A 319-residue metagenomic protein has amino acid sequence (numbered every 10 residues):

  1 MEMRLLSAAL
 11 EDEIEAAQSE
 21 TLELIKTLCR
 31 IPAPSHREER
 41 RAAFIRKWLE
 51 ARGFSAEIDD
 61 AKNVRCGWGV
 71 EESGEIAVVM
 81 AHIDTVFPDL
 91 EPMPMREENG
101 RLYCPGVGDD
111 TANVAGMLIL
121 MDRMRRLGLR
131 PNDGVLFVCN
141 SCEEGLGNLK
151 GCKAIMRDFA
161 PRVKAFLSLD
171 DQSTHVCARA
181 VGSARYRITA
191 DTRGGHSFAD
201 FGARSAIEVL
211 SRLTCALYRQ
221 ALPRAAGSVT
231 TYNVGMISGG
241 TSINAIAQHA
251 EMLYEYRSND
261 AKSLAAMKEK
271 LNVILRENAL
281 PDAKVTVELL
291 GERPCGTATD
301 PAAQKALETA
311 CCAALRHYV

Functional and structural regions predicted by a protein language model:
M1-A9, K26, A51, E57 (+3 more regions): Metal-dependent amide/peptide-bond hydrolase catalytic core, centered on the "pita-bread" metallohydrolase fold
E2-P105, R126: Acidic/His- and Gly-rich active-site-bordering loop/insert found across diverse amide/peptide-bond hydrolases
E15, E91, T174-R179, S238-N244: Short beta-strand/turn micro-motifs at beta-sheet edges
P32, L49, C66, V79-H82 (+7 more regions): Buried hydrophobic positions in well-ordered alpha/beta secondary-structure cores of metabolic enzymes
H36, L102-A115, F201-E208: Short, conserved micro-motifs enriched in small and acidic residues
I76-V78, K164-S168, R187: Short glycine-aspartate micro-motif
D84-E97, V163, R179-T189: Acidic-glycine-rich active-site phosphate/pyrophosphate-binding loop
D110-S183: Acidic/histidine-rich catalytic neighborhood of metal-dependent amide-processing enzymes
